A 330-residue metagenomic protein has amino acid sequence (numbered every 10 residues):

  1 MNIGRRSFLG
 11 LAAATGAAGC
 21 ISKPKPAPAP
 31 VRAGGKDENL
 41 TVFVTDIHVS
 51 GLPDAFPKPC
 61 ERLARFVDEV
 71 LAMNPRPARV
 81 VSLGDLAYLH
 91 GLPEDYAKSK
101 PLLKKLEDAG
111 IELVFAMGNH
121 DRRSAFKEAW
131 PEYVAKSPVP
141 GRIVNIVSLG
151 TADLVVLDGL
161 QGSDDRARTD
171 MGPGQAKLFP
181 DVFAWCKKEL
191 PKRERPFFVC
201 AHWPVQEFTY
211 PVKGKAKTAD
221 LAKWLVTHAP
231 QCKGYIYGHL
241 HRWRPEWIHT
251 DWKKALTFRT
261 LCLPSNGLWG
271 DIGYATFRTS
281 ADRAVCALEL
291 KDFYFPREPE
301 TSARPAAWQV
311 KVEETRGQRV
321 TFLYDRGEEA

Functional and structural regions predicted by a protein language model:
M1-G16: N-terminal secretory signal peptides and thylakoid transit peptides that target proteins across membranes
P24-Y96, P191: N-terminal active-site segment of His-dependent metallophosphoesterases
A33, L92-K187, P191-K192, D220-Q231 (+3 more regions): Extended active-site neighborhood of metal-dependent phosphoesterases/phosphodiesterases
T41-F43, S82, F115, V199 (+1 more regions): Residue-level marker for buried hydrophobic side chains located in beta-strands that build the well-ordered beta-sheet
D46, G84-D85, G118-N119, H202 (+1 more regions): Active-site glycine-centered loops adjacent to acidic/histidine catalytic or metal-binding residues that shape
P191-F208: Short acidic, glycine-rich surface-loop motifs adjacent to enzyme active sites
R278-A330: A short C-terminal boundary segment appended to hydrolase-like catalytic domains
